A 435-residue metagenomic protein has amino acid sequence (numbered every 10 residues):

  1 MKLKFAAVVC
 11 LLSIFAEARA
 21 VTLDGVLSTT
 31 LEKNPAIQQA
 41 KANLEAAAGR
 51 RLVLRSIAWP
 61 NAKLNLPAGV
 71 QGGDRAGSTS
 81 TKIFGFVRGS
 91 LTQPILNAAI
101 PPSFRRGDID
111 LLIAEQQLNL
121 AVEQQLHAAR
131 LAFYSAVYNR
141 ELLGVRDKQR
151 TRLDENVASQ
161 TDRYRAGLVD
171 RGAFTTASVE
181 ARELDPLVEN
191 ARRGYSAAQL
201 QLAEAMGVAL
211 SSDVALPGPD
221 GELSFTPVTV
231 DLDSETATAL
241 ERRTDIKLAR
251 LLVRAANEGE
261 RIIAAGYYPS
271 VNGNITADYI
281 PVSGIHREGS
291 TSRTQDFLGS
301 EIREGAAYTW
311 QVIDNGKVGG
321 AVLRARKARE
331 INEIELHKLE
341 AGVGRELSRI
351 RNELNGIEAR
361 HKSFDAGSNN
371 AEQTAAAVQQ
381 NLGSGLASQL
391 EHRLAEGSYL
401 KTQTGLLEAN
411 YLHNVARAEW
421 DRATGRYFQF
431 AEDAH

Functional and structural regions predicted by a protein language model:
M1-A7: Bacterial N-terminal signal peptides that target proteins for export
L11-A18: Hydrophobic h-region of N-terminal signal peptides that target proteins for export in Gram-negative bacteria
A18-P67, Q93-I95, L210, L216-N257 (+6 more regions): Bacterial Sec-pathway N-terminal export signals of envelope proteins
Q39-L54, A121, Q125-R146, E155 (+6 more regions): Amphipathic alpha-helical coiled-coil segments
N61-A121, K247-G259, G266-L339: Small/polar-residue-enriched beta-strand and adjacent coil segments characteristic of outer-membrane beta-barrel
D108, R171-E180, L323, Q389-G397: Short, charged, amphipathic alpha-helical segments
Q124-T238, I350-E353, I357, Y399-L400 (+1 more regions): Periplasmic alpha-helical coiled-coil/stalk elements that build and connect Gram-negative outer-membrane
A191, T244, A409: Metallo-beta-lactamase
